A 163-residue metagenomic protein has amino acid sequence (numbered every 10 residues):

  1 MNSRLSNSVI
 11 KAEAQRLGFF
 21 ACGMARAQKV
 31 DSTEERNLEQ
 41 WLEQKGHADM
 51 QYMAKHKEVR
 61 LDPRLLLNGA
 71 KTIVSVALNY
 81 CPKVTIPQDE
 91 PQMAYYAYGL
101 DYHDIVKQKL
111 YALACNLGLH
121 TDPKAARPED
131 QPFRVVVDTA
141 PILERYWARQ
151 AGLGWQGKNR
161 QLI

Functional and structural regions predicted by a protein language model:
M1-I163: Auxiliary alpha/beta "docking" domains used to position bulky ligands
